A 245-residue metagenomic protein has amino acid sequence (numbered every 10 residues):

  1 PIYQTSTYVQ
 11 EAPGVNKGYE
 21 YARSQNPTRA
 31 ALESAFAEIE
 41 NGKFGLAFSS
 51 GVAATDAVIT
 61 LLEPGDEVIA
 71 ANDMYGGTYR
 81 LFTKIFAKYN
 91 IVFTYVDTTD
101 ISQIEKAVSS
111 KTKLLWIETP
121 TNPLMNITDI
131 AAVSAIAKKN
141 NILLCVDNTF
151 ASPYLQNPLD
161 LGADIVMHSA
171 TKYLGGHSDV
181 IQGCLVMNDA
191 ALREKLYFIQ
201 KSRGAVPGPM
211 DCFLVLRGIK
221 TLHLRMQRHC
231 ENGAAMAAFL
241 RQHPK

Functional and structural regions predicted by a protein language model:
P1-Y3: Short conserved active-site loop signatures built around small residues
T5-T7, V186: Generic beta-structure capping elements
T7-D56, T60-L61, G77-F86: Conserved N-terminal alpha-helix of the aminotransferase class I/II PLP-enzyme fold
F44-H243: Conserved PLP-enzyme active-site core in the AAT-like
